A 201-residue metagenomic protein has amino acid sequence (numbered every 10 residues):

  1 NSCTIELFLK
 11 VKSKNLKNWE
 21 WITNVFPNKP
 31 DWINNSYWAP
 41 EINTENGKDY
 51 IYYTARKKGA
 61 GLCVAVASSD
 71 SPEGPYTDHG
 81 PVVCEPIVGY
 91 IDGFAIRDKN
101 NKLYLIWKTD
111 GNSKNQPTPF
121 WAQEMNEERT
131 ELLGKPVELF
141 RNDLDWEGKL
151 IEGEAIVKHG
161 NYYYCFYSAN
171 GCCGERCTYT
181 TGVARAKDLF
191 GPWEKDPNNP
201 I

Functional and structural regions predicted by a protein language model:
N1-I201: Carbohydrate-active catalytic/glycan-binding domains of CAZyme proteins, especially the secreted or lumenal ectodomains
